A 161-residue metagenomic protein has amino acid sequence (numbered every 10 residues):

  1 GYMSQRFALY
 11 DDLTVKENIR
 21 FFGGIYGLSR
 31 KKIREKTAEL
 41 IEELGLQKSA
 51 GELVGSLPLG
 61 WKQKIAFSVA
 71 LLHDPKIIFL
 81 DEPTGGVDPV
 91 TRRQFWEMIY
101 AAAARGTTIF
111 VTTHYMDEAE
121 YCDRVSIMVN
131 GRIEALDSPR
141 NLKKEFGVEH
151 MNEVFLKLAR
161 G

Functional and structural regions predicted by a protein language model:
R20, G24, K31-S49: Conserved ABC ATPase "signature" region
F67: Hydrophobic anchor residue at the start of the ABC signature
D74: Conserved catalytic motifs of ABC-family nucleotide-binding domains
I78-E82: Catalytic Walker B motif of ABC-type/P-loop ATPase nucleotide-binding domains
L136-D137: ABC ATPase "signature
